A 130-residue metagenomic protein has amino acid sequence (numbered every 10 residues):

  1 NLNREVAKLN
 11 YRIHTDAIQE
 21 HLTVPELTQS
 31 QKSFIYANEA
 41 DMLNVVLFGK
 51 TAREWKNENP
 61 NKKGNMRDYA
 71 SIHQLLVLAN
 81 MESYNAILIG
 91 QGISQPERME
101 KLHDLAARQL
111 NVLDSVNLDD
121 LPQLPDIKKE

Functional and structural regions predicted by a protein language model:
N1-E130: Positively charged, phosphate-engaging catalytic surfaces used for nucleic-acid and nucleotide handling
